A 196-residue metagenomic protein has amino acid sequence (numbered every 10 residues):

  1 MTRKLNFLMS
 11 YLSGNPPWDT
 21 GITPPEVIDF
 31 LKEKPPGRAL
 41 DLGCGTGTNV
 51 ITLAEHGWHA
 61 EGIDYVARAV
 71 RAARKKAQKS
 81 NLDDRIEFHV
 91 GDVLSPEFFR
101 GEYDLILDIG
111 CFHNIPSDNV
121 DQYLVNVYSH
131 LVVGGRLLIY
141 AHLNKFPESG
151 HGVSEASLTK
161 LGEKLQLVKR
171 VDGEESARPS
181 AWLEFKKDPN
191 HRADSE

Functional and structural regions predicted by a protein language model:
M1-P36, L40, T46-F98, I115-N126 (+1 more regions): Class I (Rossmann-like) S-adenosyl-L-methionine-dependent methyltransferase catalytic domain, capturing the SAM-binding
N49, D108-I109: Conserved acidic functional residues
F98-I106: A short acidic, Gly/Pro-enriched loop at the edge of an enzyme's catalytic core that lines a small-molecule cofactor
G110-N114: Short catalytic micro-motifs in class I SAM-dependent methyltransferases
